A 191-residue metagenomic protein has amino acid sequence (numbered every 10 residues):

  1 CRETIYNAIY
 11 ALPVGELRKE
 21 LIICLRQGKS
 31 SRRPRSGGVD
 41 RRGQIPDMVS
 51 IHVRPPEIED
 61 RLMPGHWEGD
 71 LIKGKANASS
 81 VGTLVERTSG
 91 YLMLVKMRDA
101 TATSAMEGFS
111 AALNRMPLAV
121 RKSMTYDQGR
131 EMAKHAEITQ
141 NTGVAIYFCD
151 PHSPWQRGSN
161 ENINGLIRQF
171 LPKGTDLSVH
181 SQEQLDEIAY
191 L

Functional and structural regions predicted by a protein language model:
R2-E59: Basic, flexible linker segments flanking DNA-binding modules in nucleic acid-interacting mobile-element proteins
E59, I72, A76-M93: Short conserved beta-strand segments at catalytic cores or DNA/RNA-binding microdomains of nucleic-acid binding
P64-G74: Two-metal-ion RNase H-like nuclease active-site motif
K73-N77, L94-L118: Active-site beta-loop-alpha junctions of metal-dependent nucleic acid enzymes, especially the RNase H-like/DDE
S79, K134-E137, S159: Short, well-ordered secondary-structure micro-motifs
A119-K134, H152: Acidic/histidine-rich, metal-coordinating catalytic segments
G129, T139-I146, D150-L191: Charged alpha-helix within mobile-element recombinases
